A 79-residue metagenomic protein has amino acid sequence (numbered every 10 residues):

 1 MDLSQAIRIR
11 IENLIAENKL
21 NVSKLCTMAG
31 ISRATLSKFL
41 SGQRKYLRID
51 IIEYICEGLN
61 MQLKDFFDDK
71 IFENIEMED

Functional and structural regions predicted by a protein language model:
M1-N21: A short, Lys/Arg-rich alpha-helix, primarily the initiator
I15, C26, C56: The alpha-helix within a helix-turn-helix
K24, T35, Y46, D65: Residues in the helix-turn-helix
I31-K45: Recognition helix of helix-turn-helix/homeodomain-like DNA-binding domains that insert into the DNA major groove
K38, F67-D79: Short, charged recognition helix plus adjacent turn of helix-turn-helix-like nucleic-acid-binding domains
Q43-E57: Short, basic-rich loop-to-helix N-cap that marks the start of a DNA-contacting helix
